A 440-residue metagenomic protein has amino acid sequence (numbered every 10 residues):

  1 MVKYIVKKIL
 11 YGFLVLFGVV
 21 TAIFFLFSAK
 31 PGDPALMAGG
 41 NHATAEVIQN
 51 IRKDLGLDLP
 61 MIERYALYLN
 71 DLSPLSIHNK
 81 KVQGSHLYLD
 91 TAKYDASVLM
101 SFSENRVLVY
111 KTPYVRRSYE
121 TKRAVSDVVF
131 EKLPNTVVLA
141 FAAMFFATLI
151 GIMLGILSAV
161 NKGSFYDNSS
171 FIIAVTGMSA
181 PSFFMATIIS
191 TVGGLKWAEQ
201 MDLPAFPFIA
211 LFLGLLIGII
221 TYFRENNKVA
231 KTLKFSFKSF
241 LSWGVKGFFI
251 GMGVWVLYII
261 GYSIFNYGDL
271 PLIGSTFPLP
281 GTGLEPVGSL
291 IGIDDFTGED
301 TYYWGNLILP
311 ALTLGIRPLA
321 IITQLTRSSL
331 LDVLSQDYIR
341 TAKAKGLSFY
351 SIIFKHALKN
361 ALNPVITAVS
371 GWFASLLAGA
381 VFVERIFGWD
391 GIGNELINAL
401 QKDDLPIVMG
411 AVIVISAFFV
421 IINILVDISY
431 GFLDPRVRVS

Functional and structural regions predicted by a protein language model:
M1-P60, S126-E131, V137, M153 (+3 more regions): N-terminal signal-anchor/first transmembrane alpha helix
V2, P134, A142, A147-S158 (+4 more regions): Alpha-helical transmembrane segments of integral membrane proteins, especially multi-pass inner/plasma-membrane
I9, V47, I51, L55-S76 (+15 more regions): Hydrophobic alpha-helical segments of integral membrane proteins, encompassing both true transmembrane helices
G12, H42-A43, V175, T191-V192 (+3 more regions): Residue-level recognition of pore/gate-forming positions within transmembrane alpha-helices of multi-pass
L16-S73, I77-A92, F265-E299: Hydrophobic alpha-helical transmembrane segments of membrane transport/permease proteins and related membrane-embedded
V20, F24-A29, F183, T191 (+2 more regions): Membrane-embedded alpha-helical segments of multi-pass transporters/permeases
D58-I152: An internal, D/E-rich "acidic patch" concept
S158-M201, F208, K228-L233: Alpha-helical transmembrane anchor segments
